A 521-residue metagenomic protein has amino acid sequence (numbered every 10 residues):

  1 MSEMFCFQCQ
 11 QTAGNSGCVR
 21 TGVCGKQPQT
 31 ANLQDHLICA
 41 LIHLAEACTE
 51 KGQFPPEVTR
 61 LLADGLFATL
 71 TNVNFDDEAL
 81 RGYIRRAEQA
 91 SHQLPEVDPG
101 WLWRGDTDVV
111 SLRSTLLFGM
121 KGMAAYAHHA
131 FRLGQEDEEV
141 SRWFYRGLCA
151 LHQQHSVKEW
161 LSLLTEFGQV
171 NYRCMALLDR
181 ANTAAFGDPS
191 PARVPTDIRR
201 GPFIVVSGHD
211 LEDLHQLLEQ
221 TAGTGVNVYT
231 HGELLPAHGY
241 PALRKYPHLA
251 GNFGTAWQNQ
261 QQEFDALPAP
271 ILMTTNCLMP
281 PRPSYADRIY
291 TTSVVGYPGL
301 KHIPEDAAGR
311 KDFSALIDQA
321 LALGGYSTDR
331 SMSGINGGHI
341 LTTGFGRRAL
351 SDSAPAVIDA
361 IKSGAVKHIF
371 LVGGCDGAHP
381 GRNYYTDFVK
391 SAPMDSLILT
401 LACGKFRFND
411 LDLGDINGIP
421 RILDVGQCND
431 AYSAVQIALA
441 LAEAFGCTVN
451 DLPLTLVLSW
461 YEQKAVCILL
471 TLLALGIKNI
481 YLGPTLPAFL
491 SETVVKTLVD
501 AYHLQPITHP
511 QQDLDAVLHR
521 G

Functional and structural regions predicted by a protein language model:
S2-G201, V205, G225, G232-L235 (+1 more regions): Long, compositionally biased, glycine/small-hydrophobic-enriched stretches that function as flexible linkers, tethers
S2-V19, K26-T30, Q34, H43 (+1 more regions): Anaerobic metallocofactor- and corrinoid-dependent redox/one-carbon enzyme cores, especially those from methanogenesis
